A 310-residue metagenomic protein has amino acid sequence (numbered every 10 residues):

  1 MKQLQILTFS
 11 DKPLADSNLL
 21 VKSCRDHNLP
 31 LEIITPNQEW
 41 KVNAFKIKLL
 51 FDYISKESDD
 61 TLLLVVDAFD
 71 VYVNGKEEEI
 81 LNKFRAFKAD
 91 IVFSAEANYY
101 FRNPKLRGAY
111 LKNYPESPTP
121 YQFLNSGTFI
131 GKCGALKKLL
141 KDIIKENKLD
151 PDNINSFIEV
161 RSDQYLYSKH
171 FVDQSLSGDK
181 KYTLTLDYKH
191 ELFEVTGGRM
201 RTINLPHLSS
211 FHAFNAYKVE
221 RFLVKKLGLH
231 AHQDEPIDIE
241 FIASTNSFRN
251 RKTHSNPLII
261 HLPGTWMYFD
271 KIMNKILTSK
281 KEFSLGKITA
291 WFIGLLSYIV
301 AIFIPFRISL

Functional and structural regions predicted by a protein language model:
M1-L62, A86, T289-F292, L296-I299 (+1 more regions): N-terminal anchoring/stem segment of glycosyltransferases
F9-L14, A97-Y99, T265-W266: Short polar catalytic/cofactor-binding loops
S17, A44-I47, D70, N74-E77 (+4 more regions): Generic preference for well-ordered alpha-helical elements
S17-H27, L106-Y110, I272-S279: Short, aromatic/basic amphipathic alpha-helical patches
T61-F69: Short beta-strand-to-loop acidic/aromatic patch adjacent to the donor-nucleotide binding site
Y72-E116: Conserved donor-nucleotide/metal-binding helix-loop-beta segment in metal-dependent transferases, i.e., the alpha-helix
Y121-Y268: Catalytic core and acceptor-binding pocket of nucleotide-sugar-dependent glycosyltransferases
T245, K252, P257-S309: Charge-dense, low-complexity intrinsically disordered regions
